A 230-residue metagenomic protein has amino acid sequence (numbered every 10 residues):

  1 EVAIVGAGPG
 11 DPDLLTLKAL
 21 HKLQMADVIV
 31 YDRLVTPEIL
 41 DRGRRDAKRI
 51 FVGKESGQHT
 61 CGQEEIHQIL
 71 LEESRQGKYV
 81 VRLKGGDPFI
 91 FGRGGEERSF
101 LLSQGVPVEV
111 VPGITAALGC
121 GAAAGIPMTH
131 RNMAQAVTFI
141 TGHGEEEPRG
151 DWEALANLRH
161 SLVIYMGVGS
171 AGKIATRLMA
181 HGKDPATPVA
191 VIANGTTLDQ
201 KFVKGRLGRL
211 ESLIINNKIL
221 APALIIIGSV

Functional and structural regions predicted by a protein language model:
E1-A7, P12, L17-V111, E211-S212 (+2 more regions): Class I S-adenosyl-L-methionine
E1-I4, R75-V80, A136, G144-V230: A contiguous loop/helix-start segment that scaffolds small-molecule binding in enzyme catalytic cores
D11, D87-L158, K201-K204: Class I SAM-dependent methyltransferase SAM-binding "motif I" and its flanking Rossmann-like core
K18-K22, R44-A47, E96-F100, G125-I126 (+3 more regions): Short, solvent-exposed amphipathic alpha-helical segments in soluble enzyme and RNA/protein-processing domains
Y31, K84, P112, T141 (+2 more regions): Short beta-strand/turn micro-motifs composed of small residues that flank or help shape donor/cofactor-binding pockets
P37-E38, S56-H59, T115-G119, A136-T138 (+3 more regions): Short gly/pro/ser/thr-enriched loop/turn and capping motifs at secondary-structure boundaries
I39-L40, L101, C120, I174 (+1 more regions): Hydrophobic packing residues within well-ordered alpha-helices of enzyme cores
A47-K54, G105-E109, M128-T138, G182-V191: Short hydrophobic/aromatic-enriched beta-strand-loop microsegments
